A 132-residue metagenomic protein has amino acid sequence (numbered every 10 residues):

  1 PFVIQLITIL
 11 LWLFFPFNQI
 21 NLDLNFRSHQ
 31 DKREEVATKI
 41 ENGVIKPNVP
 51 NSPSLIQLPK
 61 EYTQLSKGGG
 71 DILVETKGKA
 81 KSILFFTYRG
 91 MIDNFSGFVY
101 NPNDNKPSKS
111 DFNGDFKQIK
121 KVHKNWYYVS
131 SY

Functional and structural regions predicted by a protein language model:
P1-I20: Internal/C-terminal transmembrane anchor helices
W12, Q19, F26, L84 (+1 more regions): Residue-level detector of functional hotspots within protein domains
Q19-N42: Alpha-helical transmembrane signal-anchor/signal-peptide segments
T38-Y132: Extracytosolic and intramembrane catalytic regions of membrane-associated proteins in envelope/secretory systems
